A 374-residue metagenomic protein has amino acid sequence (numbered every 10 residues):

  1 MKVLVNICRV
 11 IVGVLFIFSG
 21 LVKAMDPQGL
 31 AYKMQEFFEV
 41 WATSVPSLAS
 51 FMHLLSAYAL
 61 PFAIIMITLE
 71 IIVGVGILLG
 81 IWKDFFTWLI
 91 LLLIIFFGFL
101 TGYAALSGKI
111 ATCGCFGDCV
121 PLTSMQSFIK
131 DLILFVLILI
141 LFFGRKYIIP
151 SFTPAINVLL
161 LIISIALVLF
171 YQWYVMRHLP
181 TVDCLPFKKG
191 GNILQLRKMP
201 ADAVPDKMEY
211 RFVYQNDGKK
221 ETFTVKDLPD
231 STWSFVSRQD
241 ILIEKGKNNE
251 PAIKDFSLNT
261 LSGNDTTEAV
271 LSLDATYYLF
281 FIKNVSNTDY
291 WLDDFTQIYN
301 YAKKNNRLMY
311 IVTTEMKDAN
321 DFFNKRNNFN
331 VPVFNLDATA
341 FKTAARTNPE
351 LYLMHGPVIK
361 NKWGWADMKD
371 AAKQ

Functional and structural regions predicted by a protein language model:
K2-M25, S56-L100, L141-F142: Functionalized membrane-embedded alpha-helices
A31-A57: Extracytosolic (periplasmic/ER-lumenal) interhelical loops and adjacent juxtamembrane/interface segments of multi-pass
I95-I148: Membrane-embedded alpha-helical segments of integral membrane proteins
S151-P180: Internal/C-terminal transmembrane anchor helices
F170-T266: Membrane-interface segments at or immediately adjacent to transmembrane helices that form the boundary between
Y210-G218, F256, P349-W363: A short, hydrophobic beta-strand/beta-hairpin element that forms part of a small beta-sheet core
N248, K254-N259, T267-T288: Short active-site neighborhood of thiol/selenol oxidoreductases, capturing the structured segment around
M309-V312, R326-N348: Short, internal strand/loop/helix patches that form the active-site neighborhood or redox-interaction surface
